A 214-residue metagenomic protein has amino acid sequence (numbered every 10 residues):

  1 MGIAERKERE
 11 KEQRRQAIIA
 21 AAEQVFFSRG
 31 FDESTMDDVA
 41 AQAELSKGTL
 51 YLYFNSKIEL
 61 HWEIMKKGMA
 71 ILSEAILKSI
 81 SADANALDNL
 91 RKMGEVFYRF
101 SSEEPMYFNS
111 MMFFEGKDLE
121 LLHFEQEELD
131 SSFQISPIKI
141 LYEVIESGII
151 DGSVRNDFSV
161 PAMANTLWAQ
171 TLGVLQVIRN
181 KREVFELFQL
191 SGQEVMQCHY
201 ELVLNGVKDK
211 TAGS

Functional and structural regions predicted by a protein language model:
M1-G2, V96-R99, I135, K139 (+2 more regions): C-terminal peripheral helix-coil segments that are non-catalytic and often amphipathic
M1-R29, E33-Q42, E59-W62: Basic, helix-initiating cap at the start of DNA-binding domains
I18-F26, G68, I76, F97: Short hydrophobic clusters on alpha-helical segments that form packing/core surfaces in small helical domains
A22, E44-F54: Short hydrophobic/aromatic patch on the recognition helix
F26, F31, T35-M36, S46-K47 (+4 more regions): Amphipathic alpha-helical segments enriched in hydrophobic/aromatic and basic residues that form the DNA-contacting
E63, K78-Y107, V160-L167: Hydrophobic alpha-helical connector segments
S102-I140, S153, P161-A162, Q189: Short secondary-structure transition hinges
